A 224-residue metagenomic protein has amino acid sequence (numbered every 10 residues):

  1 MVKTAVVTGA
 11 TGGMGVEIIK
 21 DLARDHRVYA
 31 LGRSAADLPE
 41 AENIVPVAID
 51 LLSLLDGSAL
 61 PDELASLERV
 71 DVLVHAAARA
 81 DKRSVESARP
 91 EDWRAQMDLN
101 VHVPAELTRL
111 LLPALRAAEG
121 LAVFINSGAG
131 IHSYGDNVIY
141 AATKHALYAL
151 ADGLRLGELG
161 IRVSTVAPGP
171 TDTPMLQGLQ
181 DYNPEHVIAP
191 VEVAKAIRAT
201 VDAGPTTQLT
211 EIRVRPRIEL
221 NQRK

Functional and structural regions predicted by a protein language model:
T11, G15-I19: N-terminal Rossmann NAD(P)H-binding glycine-rich loop of SDR-like oxidoreductase domains
E42-L55: Rossmann-fold cofactor-recognition segment
A76-K82: Conserved NAD(P)H cofactor-binding loop of Rossmann-fold oxidoreductase domains
S84-V85, D92-R94: Substrate-binding pocket helix/loop in short-chain dehydrogenase/reductase
T108, T143: Active-site helix of classical SDR
S127: Residue(s) in the substrate-gating loop at a strand-loop-helix junction that position the organic substrate next
I161, T165, Y182-R223: C-terminal helical subdomain
